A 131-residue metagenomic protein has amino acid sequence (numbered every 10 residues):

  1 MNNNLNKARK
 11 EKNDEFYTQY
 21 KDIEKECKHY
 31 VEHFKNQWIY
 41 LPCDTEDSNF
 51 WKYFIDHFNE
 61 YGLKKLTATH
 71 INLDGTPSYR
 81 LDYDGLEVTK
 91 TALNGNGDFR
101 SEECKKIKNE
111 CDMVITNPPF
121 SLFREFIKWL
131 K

Functional and structural regions predicted by a protein language model:
M1-A92: S-adenosyl-L-methionine
I39-D47, V88-K131: Conserved proline-anchored active-site loop of SAM-dependent methyltransferases that bridges a beta-strand
